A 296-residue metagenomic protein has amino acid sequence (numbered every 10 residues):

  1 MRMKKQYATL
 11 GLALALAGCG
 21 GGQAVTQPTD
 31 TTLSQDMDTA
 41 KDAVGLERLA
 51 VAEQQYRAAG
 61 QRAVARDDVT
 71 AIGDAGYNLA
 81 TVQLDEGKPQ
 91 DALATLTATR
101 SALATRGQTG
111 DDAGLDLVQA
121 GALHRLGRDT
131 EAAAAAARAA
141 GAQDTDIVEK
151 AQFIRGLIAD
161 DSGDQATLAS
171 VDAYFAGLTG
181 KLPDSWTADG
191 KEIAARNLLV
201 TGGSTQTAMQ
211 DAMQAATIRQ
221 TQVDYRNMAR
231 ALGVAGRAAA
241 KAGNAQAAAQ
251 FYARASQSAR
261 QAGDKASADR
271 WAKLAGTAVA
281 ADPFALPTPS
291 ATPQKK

Functional and structural regions predicted by a protein language model:
R2, Y7-L10, L14-N78: N-terminal leader/linker segments that initiate helical-solenoid repeat arrays
V25-Q27, A65-D68, T105-Q108, G141-D144 (+3 more regions): Short coil/turn linkers that connect adjacent helices within long alpha-helical scaffolds, especially alpha-solenoid
S34-Q35, G73-D74, G114, K150-F153 (+4 more regions): Residue register of alpha-helical TPR repeats
L46, R66, E86, L126 (+4 more regions): Structural motif corresponding to the intra-repeat A-B loop/turn of tetratricopeptide repeats
A52, A92, A132, T167-V171 (+3 more regions): Single-residue signature of alpha-solenoid repeat helices
Q206, Q250, R254-K296: Terminal, low-structured helical/coil segments at or just beyond the last alpha-helical repeat
